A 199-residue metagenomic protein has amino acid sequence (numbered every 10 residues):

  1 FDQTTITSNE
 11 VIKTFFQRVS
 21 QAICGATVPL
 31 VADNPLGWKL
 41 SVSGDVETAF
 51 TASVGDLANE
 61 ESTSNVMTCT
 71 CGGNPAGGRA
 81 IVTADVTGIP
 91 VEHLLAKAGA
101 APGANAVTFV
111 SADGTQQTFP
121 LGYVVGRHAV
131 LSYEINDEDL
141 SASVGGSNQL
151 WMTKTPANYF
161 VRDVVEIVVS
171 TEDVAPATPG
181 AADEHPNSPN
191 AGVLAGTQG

Functional and structural regions predicted by a protein language model:
F1-G199: N-terminal intrinsically disordered, low-complexity segments enriched in P/E/S/T
